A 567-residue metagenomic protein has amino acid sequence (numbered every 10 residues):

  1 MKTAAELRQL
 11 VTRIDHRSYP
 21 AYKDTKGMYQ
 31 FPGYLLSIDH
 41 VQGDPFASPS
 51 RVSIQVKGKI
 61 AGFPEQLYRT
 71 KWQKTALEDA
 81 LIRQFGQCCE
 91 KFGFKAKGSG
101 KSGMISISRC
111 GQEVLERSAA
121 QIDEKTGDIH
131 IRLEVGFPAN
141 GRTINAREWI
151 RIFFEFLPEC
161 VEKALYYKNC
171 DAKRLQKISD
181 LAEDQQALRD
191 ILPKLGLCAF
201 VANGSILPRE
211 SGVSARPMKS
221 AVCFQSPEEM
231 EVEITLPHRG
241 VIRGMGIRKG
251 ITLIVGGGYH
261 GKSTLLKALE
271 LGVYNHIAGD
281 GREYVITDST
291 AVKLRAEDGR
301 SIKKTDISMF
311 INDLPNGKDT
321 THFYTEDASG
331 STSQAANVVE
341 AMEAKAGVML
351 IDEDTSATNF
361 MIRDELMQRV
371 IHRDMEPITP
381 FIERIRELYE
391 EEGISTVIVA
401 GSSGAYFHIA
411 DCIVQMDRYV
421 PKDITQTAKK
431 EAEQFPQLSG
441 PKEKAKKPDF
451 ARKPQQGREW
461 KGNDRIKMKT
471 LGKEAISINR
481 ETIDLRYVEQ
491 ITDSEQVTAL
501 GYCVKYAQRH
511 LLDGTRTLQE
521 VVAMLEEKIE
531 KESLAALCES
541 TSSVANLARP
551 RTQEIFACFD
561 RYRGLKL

Functional and structural regions predicted by a protein language model:
M1-G196, L207, L567: N-terminal accessory targeting/assembly segments
N145, R300, F310-S331, R363-I378: Flexible beta-alpha connector loops of hexameric P-loop NTPases
P193-L197, N203, Y259, L266-E297 (+1 more regions): Carboxylate/His-rich catalytic cores and anion/metal-binding grooves
P208-R243, A278, I286-I302, I307-K318: N-terminal pre-Walker A segment at the start of P-loop NTPase domains
I242-Y274: Glycine-rich phosphate-binding P-loop
S329-A341: Conserved alpha-helical scaffold flanking the Walker A/P-loop in AAA+ ATPase domains
A341-I385, Y389-E390, S402-H408, C412-K429: Conserved P-loop NTPase nucleotide-binding/switch module
E390-G393, V399-L567: Conserved NTP phosphate-binding and transfer environment spanning the P-loop NTPase/kinase superfamily
